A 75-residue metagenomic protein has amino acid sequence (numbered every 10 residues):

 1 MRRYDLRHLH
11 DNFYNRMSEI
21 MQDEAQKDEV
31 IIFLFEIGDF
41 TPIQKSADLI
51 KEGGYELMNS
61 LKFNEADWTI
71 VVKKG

Functional and structural regions predicted by a protein language model:
M1-D28: An N-terminal amphipathic alpha-helical segment
D5, I32-E36: Short, glycine-/small-residue-enriched flexible loop/hinge segments at domain edges that mediate gating
H8-L9, I37-F40: Short, surface-exposed ligand-recognition loops at beta-strand->loop->(often short) alpha-helix junctions that present
S18-Q22, Q26, D39-L57: Amphipathic alpha-helical interaction surfaces in cytosolic regulatory modules
E24-V30, K62-E65: Short low-complexity stretches enriched in small and charged residues
G54-G75: C-terminal edge-of-domain segments
